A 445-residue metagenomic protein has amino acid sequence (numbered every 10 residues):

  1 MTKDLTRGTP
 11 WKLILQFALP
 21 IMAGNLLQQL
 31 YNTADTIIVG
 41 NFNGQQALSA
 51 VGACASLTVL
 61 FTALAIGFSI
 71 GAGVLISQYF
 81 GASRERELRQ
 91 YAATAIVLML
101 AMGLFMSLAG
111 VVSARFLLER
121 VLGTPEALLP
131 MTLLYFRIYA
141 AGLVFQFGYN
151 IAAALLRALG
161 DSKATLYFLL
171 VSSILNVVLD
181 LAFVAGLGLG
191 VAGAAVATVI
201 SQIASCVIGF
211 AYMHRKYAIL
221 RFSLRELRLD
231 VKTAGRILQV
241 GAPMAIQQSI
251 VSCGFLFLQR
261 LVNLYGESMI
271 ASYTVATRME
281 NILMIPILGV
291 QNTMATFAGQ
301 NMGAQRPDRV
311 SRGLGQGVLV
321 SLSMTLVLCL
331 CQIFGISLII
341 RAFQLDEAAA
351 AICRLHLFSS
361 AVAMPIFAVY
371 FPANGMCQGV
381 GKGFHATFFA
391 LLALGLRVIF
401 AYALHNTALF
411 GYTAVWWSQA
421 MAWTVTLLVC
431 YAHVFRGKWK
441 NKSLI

Functional and structural regions predicted by a protein language model:
M1-A18, I76-G142, G186-A242, A298-A363 (+1 more regions): Short alpha-helical transmembrane segments in multi-pass integral membrane proteins
W11-L30, A34, L57-L64, A141 (+5 more regions): Residue-level signal for short hydrophobic patches within transmembrane helices of multi-pass membrane transporters
Q16-D35, I138, S172, S201-S205 (+3 more regions): Transmembrane helical elements of multi-pass membrane transporters/channels
L26, L30-L48, L118-E126, A182-L189 (+5 more regions): Helix-terminus/linker motif at the lipid-water interface of multi-pass membrane proteins
N43-S56, T132, F136, A195 (+3 more regions): Small-residue hotspots at the loop-to-helix junctions and early N-terminal turns of transmembrane alpha-helices
L48-L108, Q146-T165, S272-I336, F367-F389: Small-residue-rich hydrophobic transmembrane alpha-helices
L60, N176-L181, C206-F210, I282-I285 (+3 more regions): Hydrophobic transmembrane alpha-helices of multi-pass small-molecule transporters
S69, I138-R157, T165-S173, A194-V207 (+4 more regions): Short runs within selected transmembrane alpha-helices of multi-pass transporters and secretion channels
